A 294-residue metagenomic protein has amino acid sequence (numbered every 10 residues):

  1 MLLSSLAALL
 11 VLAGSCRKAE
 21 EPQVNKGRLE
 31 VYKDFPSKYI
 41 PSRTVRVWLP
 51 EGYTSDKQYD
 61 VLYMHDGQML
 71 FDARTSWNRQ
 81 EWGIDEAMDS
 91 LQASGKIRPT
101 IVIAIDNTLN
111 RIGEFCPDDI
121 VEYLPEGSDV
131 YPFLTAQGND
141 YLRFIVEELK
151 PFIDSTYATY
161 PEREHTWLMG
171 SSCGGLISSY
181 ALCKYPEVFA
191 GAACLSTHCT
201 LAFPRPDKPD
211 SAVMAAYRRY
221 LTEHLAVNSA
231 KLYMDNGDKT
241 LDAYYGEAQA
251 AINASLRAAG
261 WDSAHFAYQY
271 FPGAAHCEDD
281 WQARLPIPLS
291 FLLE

Functional and structural regions predicted by a protein language model:
M1-K26: Bacterial Sec-dependent N-terminal signal peptides
K18-E294: Non-catalytic cap/lid and distal C-terminal segments of serine-dependent acyl enzymes
